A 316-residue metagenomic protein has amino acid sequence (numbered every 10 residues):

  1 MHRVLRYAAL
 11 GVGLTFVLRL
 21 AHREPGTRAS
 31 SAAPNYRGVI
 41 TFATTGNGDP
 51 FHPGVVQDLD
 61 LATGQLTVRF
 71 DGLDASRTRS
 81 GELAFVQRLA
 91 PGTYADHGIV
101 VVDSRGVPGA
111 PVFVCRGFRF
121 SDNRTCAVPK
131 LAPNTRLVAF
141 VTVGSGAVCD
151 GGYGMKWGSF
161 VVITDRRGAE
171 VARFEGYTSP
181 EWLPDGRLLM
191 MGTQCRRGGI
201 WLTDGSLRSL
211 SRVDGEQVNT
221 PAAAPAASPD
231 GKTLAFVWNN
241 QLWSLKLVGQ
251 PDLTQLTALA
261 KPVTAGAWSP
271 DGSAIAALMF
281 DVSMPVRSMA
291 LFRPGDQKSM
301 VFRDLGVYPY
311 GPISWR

Functional and structural regions predicted by a protein language model:
H2-Y7, L14-R316: Sequence signature of WD/YWTD-type beta-propeller architectures
